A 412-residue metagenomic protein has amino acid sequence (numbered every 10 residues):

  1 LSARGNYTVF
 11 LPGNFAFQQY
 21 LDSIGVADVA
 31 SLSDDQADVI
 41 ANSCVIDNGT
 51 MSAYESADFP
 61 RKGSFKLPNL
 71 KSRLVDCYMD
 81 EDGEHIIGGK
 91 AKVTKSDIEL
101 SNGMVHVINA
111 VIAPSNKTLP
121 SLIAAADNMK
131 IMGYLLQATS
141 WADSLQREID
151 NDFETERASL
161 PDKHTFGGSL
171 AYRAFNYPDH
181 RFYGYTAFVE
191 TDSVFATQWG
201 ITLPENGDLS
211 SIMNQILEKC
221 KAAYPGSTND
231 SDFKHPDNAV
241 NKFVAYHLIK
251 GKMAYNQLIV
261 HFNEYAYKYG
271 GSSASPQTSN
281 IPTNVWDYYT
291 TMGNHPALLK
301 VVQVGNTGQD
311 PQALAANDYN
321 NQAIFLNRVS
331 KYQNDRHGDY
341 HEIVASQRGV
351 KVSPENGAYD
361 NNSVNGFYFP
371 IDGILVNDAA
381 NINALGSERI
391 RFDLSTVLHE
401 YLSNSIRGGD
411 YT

Functional and structural regions predicted by a protein language model:
L1-T412: Mature, structured domains of secreted/extracytosolic soluble proteins
